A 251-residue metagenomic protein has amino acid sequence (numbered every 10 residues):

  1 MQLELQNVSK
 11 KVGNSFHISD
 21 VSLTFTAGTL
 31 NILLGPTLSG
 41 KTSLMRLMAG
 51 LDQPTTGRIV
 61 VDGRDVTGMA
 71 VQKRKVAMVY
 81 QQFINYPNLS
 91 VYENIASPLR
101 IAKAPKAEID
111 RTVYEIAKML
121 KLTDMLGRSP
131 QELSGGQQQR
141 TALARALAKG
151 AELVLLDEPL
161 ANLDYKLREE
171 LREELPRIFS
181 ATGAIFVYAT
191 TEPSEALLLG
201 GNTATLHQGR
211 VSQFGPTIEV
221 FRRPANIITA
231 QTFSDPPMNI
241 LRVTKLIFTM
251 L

Functional and structural regions predicted by a protein language model:
L34-P36: The feature captures the beta-strand-to-loop junction immediately N-terminal to the Walker
T42-M45, T141: ABC ATPase nucleotide-binding domain helices that frame the ATP-binding cleft
A49: Helix-to-loop junction immediately C-terminal to a conserved catalytic motif
Q53-R58, Q208: Conserved coupling/switch loops of ABC nucleotide-binding domains, chiefly the family-specific signature
G57-D65: Conserved ABC transporter NBD signature motif
K75-A77, Q81, N85, S90-I228: ABC ATPase nucleotide-binding domains
